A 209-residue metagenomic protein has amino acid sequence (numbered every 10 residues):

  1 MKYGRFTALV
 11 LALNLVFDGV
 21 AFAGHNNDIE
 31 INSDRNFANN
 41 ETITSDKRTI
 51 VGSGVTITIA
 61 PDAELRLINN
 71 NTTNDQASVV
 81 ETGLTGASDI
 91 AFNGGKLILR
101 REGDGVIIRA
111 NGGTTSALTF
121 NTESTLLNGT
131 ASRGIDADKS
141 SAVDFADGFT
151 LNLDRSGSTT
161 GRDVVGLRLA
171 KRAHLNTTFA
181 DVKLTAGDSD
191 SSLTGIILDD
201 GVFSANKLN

Functional and structural regions predicted by a protein language model:
M1-F22: Gram-negative bacterial Sec-dependent N-terminal signal peptides
N26-N27, N32-A38, S45-I68, T73-N209: Surface-exposed loop/turn motifs in large extracellular/passenger domains
